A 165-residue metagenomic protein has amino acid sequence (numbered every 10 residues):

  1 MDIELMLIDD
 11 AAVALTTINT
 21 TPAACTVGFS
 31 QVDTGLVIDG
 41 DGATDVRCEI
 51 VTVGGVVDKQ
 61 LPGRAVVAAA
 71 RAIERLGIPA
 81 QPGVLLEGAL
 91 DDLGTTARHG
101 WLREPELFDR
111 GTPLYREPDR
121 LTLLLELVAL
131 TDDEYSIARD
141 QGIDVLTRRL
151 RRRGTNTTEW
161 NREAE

Functional and structural regions predicted by a protein language model:
M1-R47, V51-E165: Acidic, proline/glycine-rich low-complexity IDRs
